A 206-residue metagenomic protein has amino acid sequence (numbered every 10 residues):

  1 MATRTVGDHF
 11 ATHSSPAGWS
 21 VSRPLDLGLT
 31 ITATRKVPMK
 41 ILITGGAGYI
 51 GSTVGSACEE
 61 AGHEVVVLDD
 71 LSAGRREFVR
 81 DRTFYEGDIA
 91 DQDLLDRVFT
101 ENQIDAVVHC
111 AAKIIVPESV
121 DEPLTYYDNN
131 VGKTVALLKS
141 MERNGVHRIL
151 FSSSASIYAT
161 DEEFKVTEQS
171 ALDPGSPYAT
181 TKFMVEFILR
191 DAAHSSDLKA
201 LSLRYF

Functional and structural regions predicted by a protein language model:
D8-H9, H13, D26: Intrinsic-disorder-associated, low-complexity terminal segments enriched in Asp/Asn/His/Tyr and depleted of Lys/Arg
L25-I31: Short, basic, low-complexity termini and linkers enriched in Ser/Thr/Gly/Pro that act as targeting/leader peptides
I31-F206: N-terminal Rossmann-like NAD(P)+-binding domain of SDR-like oxidoreductases, especially those catalyzing
